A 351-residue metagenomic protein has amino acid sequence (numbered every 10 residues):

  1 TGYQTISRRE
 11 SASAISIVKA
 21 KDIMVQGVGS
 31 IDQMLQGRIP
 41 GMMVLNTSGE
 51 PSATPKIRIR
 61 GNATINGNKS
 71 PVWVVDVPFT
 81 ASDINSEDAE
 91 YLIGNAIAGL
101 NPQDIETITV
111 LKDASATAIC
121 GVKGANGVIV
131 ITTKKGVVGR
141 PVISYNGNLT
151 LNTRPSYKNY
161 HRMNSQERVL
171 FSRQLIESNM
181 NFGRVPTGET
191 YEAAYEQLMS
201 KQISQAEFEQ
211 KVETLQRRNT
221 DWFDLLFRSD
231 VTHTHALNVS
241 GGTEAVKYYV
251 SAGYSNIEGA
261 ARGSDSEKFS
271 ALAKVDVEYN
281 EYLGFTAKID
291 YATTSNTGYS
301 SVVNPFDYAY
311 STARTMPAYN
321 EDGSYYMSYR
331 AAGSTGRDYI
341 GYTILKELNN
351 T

Functional and structural regions predicted by a protein language model:
T1-A273, V277-K288, A292, S334-T335 (+2 more regions): Short, small/polar-rich motifs associated with maturation and membrane association, primarily at protein termini
A292, T297-T351: Acidic/polar loop-and-plug regions of large Gram-negative outer-membrane beta-barrel proteins
